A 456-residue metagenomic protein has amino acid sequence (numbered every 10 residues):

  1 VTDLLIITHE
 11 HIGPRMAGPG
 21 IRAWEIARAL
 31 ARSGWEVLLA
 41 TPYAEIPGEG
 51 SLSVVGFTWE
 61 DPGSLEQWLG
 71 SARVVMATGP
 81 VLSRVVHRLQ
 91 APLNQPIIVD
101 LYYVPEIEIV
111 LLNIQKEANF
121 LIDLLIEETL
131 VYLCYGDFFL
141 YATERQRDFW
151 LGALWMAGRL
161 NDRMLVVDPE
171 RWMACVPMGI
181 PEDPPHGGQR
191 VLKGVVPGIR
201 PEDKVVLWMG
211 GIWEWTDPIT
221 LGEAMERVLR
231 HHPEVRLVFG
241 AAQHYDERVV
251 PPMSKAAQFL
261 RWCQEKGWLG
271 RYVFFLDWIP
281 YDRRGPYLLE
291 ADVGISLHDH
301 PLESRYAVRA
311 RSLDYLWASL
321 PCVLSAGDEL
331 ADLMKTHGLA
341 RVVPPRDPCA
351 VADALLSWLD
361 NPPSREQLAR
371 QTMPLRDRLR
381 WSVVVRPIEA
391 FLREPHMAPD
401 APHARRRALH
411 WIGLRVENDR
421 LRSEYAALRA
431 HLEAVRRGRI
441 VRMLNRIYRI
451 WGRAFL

Functional and structural regions predicted by a protein language model:
L5-T8, I180, P184, V191-T216 (+3 more regions): Conserved donor-binding/catalytic core segment of Leloir-type glycosyltransferases
H9, G13, I97-T129, R147-W150 (+4 more regions): Acceptor-binding helix/loop patch of EC 2.4 sugar-transfer enzymes, predominantly nucleotide-sugar-dependent
C134-V196, R200-P201: Donor nucleotide-sugar binding/catalytic pocket of nucleotide-sugar-dependent glycosyltransferases
T216, P280-Y287, D292-L316, V323-D332: Nucleotide-sugar-dependent
A241-Q243, V250-P286: Nucleotide-activated donor-binding/catalytic signature segment of Leloir-type glycosyltransferases, i.e., the conserved
A331-L356: Change "using UDP/GDP/dTDP sugars" to "using nucleotide sugars
R346, P363-R393, A401-R405: A charged, aromatic-enriched C-terminal amphipathic alpha-helix characteristic of glycosyltransferases across folds
A398-L456: Boundary detector for helix-to-coil junctions that initiate low-complexity/charged tails
